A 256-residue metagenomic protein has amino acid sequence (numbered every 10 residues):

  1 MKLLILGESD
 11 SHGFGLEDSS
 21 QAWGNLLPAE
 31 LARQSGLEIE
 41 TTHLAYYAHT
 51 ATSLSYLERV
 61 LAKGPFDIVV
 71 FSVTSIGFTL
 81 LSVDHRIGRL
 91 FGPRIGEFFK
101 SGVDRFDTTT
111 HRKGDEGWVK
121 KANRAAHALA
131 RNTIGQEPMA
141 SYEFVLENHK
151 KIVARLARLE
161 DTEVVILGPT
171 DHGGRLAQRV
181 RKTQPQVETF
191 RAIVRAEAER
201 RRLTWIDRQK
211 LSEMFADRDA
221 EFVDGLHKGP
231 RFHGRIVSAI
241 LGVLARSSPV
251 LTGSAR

Functional and structural regions predicted by a protein language model:
M1-Y47, A51-P65, V69-V70, K228-G229: Serine-esterase "nucleophile elbow" of acetyl-processing enzymes
S55-P230, G234-A255: Alpha-helical cap/lid subdomain in secreted, periplasmic, or secretory-pathway luminal O-acyl-processing enzymes
